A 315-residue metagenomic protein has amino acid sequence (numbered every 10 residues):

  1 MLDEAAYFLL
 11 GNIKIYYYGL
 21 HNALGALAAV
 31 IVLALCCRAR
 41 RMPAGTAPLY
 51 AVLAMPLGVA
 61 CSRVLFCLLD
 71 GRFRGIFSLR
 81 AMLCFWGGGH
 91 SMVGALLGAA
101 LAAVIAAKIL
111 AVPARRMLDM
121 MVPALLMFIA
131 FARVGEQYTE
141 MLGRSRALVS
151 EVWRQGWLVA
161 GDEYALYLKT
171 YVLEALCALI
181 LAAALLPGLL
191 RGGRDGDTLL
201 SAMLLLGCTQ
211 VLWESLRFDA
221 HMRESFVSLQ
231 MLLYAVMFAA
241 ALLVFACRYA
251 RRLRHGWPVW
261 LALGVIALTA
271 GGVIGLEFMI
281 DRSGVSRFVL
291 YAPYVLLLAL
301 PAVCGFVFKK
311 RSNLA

Functional and structural regions predicted by a protein language model:
M1-A315: A feature for loop-to-transmembrane-helix boundaries and adjacent hydrophobic helices in multi-pass integral membrane
